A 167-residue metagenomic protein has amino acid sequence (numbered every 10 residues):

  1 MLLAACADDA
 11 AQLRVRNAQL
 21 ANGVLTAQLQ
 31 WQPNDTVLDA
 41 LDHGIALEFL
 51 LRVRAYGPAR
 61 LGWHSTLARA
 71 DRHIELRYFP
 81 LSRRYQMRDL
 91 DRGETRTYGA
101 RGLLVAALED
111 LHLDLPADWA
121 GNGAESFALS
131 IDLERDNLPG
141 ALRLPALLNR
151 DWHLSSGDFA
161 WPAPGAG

Functional and structural regions predicted by a protein language model:
L2-Q12: Bacterial Sec-dependent signal peptides at the C-terminal "C-region" and cleavage site
A10-L25: Start-of-domain marker
V15-A18, W63, L115-D118: Beta-strand-rich interaction surfaces with strong enrichment in secreted/lumenal proteins
L20-V24, F79-R83, A117-F127: A short, structured loop/turn motif at beta-sheet edges
G23-D35: Short, well-ordered beta-strand segments enriched in hydrophobic/aromatic residues
V37-A107: Structured domain cores in non-transmembrane regions
G102-W119: Acidic, glycine-rich flexible loop segments
A117-G167: Glycine-rich, aromatic-bearing surface loops/beta-hairpins
